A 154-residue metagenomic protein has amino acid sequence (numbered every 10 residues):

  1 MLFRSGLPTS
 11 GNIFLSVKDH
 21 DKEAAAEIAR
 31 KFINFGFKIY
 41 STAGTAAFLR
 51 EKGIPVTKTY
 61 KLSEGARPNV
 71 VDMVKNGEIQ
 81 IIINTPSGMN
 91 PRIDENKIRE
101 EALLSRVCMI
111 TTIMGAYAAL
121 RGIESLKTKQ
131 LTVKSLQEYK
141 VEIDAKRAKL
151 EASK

Functional and structural regions predicted by a protein language model:
M1-L2: Short, small-residue-biased leader/transition segments that mark boundaries at the very start of proteins
L7-F37: Glycine- and Gly-Pro-enriched alpha-helical subdomains that act as flexible, kink-prone "lid/hinge" or packing modules
F14, G36-L49: Short internal beta-strands
V17-D21, K38-S41, Y60-N69: A general structural motif
I28-N34, A46, R50, R99 (+1 more regions): Surface-exposed amphipathic alpha-helices with a cationic face
G44-L62: Short connector loops at secondary-structure junctions
Y60-S63, R67-K154: Peripheral docking tails and interdomain loops at the edges of cofactor- or intermediate-handling domains
